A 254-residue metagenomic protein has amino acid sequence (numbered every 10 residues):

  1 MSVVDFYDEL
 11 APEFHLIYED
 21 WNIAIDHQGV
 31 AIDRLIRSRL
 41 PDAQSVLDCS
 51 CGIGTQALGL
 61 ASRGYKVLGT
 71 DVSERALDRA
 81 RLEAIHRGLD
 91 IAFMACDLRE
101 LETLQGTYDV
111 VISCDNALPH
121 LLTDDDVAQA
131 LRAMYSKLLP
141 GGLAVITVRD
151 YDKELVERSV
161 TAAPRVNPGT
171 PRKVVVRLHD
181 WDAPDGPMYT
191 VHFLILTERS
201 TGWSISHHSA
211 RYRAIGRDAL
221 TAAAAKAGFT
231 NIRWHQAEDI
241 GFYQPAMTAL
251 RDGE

Functional and structural regions predicted by a protein language model:
M1-D42: Conserved class I S-adenosyl-L-methionine
D42-G52: Conserved class I S-adenosyl-L-methionine
T55-E100: Class I SAM-dependent methyltransferase SAM/SAH-binding core
E102-V110: A short acidic, Gly/Pro-enriched loop at the edge of an enzyme's catalytic core that lines a small-molecule cofactor
D109-D125: A short SAM/SAH-binding and catalytic strip from SAM-dependent methyltransferases
A128-P140: A short glycine-rich, Lys/Arg-flanked "PGG" loop and its adjoining helix->strand segment in the class I
V145-A219: SAM-dependent methyltransferase
R211-E254: C-terminal lobe and adjacent flexible extensions of AdoMet/dcAdoMet transferase-like proteins
